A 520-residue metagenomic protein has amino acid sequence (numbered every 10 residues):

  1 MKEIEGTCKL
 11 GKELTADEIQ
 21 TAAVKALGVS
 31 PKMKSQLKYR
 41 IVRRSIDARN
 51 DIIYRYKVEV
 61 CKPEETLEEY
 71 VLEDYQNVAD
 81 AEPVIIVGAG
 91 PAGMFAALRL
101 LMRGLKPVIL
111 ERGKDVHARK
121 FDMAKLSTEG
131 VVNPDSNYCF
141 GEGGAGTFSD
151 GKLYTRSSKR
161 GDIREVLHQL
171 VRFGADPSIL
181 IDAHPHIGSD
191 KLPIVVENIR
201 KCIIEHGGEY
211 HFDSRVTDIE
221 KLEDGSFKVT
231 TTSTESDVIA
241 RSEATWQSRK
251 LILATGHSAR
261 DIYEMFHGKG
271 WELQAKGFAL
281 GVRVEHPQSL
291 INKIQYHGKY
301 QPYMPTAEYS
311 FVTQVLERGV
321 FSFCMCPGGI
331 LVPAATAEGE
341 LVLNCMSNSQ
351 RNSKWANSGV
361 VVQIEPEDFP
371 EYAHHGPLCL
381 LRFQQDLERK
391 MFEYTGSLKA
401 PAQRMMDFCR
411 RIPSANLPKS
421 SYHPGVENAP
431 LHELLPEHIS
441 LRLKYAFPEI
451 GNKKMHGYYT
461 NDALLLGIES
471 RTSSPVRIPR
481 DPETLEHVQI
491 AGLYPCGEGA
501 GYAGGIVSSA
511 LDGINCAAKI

Functional and structural regions predicted by a protein language model:
K2-F148, K152-Q169, F173, P177-I520: Residues forming the flavin
